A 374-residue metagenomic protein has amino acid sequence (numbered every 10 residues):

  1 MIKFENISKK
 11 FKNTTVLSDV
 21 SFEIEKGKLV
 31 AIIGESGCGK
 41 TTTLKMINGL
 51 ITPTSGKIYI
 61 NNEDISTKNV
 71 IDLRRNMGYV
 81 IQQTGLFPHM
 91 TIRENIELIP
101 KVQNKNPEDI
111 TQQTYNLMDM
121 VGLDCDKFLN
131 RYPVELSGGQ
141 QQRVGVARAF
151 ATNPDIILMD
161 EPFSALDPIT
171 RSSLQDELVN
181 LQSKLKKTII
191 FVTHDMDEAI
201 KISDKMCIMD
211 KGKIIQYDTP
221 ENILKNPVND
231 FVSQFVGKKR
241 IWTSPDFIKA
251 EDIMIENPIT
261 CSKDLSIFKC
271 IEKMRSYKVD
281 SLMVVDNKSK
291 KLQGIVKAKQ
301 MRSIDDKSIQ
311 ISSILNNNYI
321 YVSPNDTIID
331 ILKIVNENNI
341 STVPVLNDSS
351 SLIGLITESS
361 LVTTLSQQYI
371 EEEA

Functional and structural regions predicted by a protein language model:
N48: Helix-to-loop junction immediately C-terminal to a conserved catalytic motif
I92-K101, T111, Y115: Short helical segment in ABC ATPase nucleotide-binding domains corresponding to the A-loop/adjacent helical element
R131-L136, Q140: Conserved ABC ATPase signature
N153: Conserved catalytic motifs of ABC-family nucleotide-binding domains
Y217-D218, N226, I295, L355: ABC ATPase "signature
T260-V279, V284-K288, R302-D305, Y321-S349 (+1 more regions): The conserved cystathionine-beta-synthase
